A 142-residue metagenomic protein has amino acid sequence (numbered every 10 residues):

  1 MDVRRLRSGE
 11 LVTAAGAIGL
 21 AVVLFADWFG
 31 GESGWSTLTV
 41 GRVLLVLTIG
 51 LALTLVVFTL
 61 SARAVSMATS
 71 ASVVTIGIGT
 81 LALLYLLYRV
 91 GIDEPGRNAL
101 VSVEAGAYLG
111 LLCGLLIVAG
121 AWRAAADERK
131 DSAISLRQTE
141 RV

Functional and structural regions predicted by a protein language model:
M1-V142: Compact integral membrane and secretory-pathway proteins
